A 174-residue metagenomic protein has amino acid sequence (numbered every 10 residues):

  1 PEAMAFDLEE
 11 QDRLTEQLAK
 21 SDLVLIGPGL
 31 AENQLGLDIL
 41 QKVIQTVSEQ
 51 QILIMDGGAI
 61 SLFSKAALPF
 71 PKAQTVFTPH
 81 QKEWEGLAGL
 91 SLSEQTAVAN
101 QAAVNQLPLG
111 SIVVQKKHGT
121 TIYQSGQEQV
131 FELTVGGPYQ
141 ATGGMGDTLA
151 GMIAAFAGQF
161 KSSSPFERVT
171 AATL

Functional and structural regions predicted by a protein language model:
P1-V135: Glycine-rich phosphate/dinucleotide-binding loop and adjoining beta-alpha-beta core of small-molecule
E32-G36, F63, T148-M152, F156-Q159: Basic, gly/Ser/Thr/Pro-rich low-complexity segments located predominantly at protein N termini
A88, F131, G143, S163-V169: Extended hydrophobic-aromatic, low-complexity segments
G89, P138, A154-G158: A broad detector of the eukaryotic-type serine/threonine protein kinase catalytic domain
G136-I153, P165: Short glycine/threonine-rich catalytic loop with a Thr-x-Gly-x-Asp
G151-L174: Conserved post-catalytic alpha-helical subdomain immediately downstream of the catalytic base and nucleotide-binding
